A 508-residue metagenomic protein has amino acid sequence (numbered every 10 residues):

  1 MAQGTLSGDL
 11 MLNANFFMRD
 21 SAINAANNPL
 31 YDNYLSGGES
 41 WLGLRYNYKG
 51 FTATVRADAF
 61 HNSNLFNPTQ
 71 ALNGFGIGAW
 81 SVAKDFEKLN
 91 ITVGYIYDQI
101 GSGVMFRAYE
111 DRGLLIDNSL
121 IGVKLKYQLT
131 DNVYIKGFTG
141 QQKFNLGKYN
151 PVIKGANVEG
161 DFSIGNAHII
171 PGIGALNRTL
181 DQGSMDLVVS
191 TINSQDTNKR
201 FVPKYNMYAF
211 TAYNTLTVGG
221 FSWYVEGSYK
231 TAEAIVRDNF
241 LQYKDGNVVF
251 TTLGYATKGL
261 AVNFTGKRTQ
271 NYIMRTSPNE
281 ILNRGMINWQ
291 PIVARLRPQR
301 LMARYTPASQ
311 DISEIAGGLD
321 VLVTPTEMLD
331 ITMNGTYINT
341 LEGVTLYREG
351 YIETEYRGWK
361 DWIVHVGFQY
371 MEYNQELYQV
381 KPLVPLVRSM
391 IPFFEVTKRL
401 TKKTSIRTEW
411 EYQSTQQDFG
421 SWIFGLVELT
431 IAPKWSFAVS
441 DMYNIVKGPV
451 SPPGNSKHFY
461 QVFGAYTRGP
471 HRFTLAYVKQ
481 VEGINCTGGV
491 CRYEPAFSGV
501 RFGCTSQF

Functional and structural regions predicted by a protein language model:
A2-L10: Cleaved targeting-peptide boundary
T5-L6, F16-G37, N47, T52-A57 (+10 more regions): Signature for the C-terminal beta-barrel architecture of outer-membrane proteins
W41-L44: Histidine-anchored nucleotide/phosphate-binding helix
N62, L89, D98-I100: A short acidic, glycine/proline-enriched capping/turn motif at secondary-structure boundaries, especially helix N-cap
F75, A79, I96-S102, A108-E110: Acidic, small-polar-rich N-terminal luminal/periplasmic segments of exported/outer-membrane proteins
